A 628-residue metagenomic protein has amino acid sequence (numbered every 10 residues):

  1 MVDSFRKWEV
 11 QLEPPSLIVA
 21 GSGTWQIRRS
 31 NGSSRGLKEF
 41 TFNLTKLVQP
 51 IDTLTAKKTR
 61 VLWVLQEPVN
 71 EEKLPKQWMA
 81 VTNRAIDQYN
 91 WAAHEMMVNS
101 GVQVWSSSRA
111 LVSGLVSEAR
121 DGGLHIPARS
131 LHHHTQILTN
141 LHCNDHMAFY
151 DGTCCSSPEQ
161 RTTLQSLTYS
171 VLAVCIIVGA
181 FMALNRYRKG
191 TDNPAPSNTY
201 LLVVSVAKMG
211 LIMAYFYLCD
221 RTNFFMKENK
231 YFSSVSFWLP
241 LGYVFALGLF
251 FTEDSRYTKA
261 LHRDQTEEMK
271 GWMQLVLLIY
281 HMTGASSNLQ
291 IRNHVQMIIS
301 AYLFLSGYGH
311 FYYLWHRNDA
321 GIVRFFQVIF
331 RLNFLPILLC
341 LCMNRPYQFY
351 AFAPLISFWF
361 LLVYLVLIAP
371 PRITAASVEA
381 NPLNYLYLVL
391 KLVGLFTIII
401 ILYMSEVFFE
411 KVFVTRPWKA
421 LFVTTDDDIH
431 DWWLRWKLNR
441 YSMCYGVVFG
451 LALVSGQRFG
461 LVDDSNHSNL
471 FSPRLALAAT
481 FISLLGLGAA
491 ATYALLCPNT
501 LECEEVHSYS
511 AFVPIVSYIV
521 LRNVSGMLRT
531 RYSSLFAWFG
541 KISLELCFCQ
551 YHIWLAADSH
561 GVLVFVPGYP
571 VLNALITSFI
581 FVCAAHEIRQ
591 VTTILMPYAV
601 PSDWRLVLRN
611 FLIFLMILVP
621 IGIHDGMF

Functional and structural regions predicted by a protein language model:
M1-Q11, F42-Q49, D427-D428: A Trp-anchored, charged/polar loop motif used as the substrate-binding/catalytic surface of acyl/ester-handling
M1-R35: Conserved SGNH/GDSL esterase-like catalytic core that processes O-acyl groups on lipids and polysaccharides
E13, R28-R35, L47, I51 (+3 more regions): Long, hydrophobic alpha-helical transmembrane bundles and adjoining juxtamembrane helices/loops of multi-pass integral
